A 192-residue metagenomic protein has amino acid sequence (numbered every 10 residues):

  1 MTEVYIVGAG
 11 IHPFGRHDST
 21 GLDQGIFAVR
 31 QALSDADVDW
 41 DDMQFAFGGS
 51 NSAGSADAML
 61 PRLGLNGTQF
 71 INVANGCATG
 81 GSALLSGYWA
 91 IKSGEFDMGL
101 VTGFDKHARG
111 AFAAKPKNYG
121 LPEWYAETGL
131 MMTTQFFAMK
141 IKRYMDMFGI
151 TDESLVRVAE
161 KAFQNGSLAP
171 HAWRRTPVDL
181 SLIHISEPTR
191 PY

Functional and structural regions predicted by a protein language model:
M1-S19, M147, V156-R157, R190: Condensing-enzyme catalytic core mediating Claisen C-C bond formation in acyl metabolism
H17-L85, I91-A114: Conserved beta-ketoacyl condensing-enzyme motif
D23-G25, M132-F137: Short acidic alpha-helix initiation/capping motifs at coil-to-helix transition points, especially at protein N-termini
N75-D105, T134-L168: Active-site-proximal alpha-helical scaffold in enzymes
R109-E127: Short acidic, glycine/proline-enriched helix-loop-strand junctions
N118, A126-G129, I141, E153-S154 (+1 more regions): Molybdopterin (Moco) oxidoreductase catalytic core of the xanthine/aldehyde oxidoreductase family
L168, R174-D179, I183: Ligand-binding pockets and gating/stacking loops
I183-Y192: Single conserved hydrophobic/aromatic residue that forms the stacking wall/gate of nucleotide- or nucleobase-binding
